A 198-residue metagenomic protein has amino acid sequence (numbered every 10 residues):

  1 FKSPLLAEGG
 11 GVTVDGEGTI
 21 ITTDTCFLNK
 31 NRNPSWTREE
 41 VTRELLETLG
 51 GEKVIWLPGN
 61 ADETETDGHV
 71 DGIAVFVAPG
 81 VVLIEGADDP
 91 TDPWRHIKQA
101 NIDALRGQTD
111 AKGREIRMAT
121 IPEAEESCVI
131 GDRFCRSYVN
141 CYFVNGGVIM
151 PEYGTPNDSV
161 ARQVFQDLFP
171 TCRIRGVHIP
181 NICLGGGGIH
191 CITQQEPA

Functional and structural regions predicted by a protein language model:
F1-A198: Histidine/cysteine-enriched polar flanking segments
